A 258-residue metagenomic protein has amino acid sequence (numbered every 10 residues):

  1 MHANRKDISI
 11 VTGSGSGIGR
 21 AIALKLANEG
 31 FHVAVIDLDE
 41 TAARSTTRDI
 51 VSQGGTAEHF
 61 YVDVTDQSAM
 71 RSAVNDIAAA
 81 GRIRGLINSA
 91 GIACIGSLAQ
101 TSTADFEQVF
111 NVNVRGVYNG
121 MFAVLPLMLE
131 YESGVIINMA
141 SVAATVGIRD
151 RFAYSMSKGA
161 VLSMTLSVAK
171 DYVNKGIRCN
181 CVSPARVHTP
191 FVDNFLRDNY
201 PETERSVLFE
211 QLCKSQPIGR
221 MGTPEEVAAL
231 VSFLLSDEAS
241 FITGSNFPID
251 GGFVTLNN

Functional and structural regions predicted by a protein language model:
A3, V146, S232, T243-N258: Short C-terminal tail/terminal secondary-structure segment of NAD(P)H-dependent dehydrogenase/reductase domains
S97-L98, D105-F110, L212: Substrate-binding pocket helix/loop in short-chain dehydrogenase/reductase
M121, S157, T165: Active-site helix of classical SDR
P126, K170-D171, S240: Alpha-helical segment proximal to the catalytic Tyr-Lys
S141: Residue(s) in the substrate-gating loop at a strand-loop-helix junction that position the organic substrate next
V173, R178, I242-G244: Short, small/polar-rich loop/turn modules that mediate ligand/substrate recognition or access, typified
C181, T189, T203-E238, I242 (+1 more regions): C-terminal helical subdomain
